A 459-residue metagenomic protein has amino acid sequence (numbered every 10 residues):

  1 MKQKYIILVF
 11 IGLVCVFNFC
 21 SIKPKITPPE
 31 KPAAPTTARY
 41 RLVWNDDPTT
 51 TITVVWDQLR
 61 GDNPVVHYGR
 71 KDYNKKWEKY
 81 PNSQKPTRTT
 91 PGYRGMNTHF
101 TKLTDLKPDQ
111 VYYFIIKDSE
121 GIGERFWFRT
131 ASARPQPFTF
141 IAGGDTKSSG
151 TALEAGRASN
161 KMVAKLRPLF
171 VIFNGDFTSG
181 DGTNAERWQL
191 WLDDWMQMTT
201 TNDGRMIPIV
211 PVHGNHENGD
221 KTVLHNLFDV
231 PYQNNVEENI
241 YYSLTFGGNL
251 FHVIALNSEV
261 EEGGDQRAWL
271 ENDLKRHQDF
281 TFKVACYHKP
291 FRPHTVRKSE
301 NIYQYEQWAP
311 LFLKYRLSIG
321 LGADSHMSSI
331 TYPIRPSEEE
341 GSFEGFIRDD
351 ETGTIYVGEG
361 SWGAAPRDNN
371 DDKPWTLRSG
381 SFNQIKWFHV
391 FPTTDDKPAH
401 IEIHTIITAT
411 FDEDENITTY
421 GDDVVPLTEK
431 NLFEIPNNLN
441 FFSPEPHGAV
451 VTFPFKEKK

Functional and structural regions predicted by a protein language model:
M1-Y5: Positively charged n-region of N-terminal signal peptides that target proteins for export
V9-V16: Bacterial N-terminal signal peptides
V16-A142, D395-K459: Acidic, histidine-bearing metal-coordination/catalytic regions of metal-dependent phosphoesterases
D72-T98, T139-R157, D181, H225-N234 (+3 more regions): Acidic/histidine-rich helix-loop elements that form or flank divalent-metal/phosphate-binding sites at the catalytic
F100-K102, V111-W127, A185-D279, Q307 (+2 more regions): Extended active-site neighborhood of metal-dependent phosphoesterases/phosphodiesterases
G121-G180: An acidic-aromatic substrate-binding cleft motif
D145, G175-D176, G214-N215, L256 (+2 more regions): Active-site glycine-centered loops adjacent to acidic/histidine catalytic or metal-binding residues that shape
K161-F170, T199-P208, H252, S258-T352 (+1 more regions): His/acidic metal-ligating clusters that form di-metal
